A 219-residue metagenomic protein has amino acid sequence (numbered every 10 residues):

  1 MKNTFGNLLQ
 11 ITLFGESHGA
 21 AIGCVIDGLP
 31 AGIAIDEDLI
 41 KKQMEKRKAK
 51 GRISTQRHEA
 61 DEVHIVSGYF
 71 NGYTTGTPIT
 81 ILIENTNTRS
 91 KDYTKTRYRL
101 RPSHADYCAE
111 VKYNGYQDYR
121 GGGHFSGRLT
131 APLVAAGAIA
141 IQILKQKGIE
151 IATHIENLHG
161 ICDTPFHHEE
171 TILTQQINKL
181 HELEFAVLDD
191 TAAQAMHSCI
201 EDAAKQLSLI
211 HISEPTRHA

Functional and structural regions predicted by a protein language model:
M1-H58: N-terminal, positively charged regions that mediate nucleic acid binding
A20-G32, G127-I149, T153: Alpha-helical support elements that line or immediately flank enzyme active sites and cofactor-binding pockets
Q43-C108: Glycine-rich, N-terminal phosphate-binding loop and its surrounding beta-alpha-beta segment
M44-R52, I83, N87-R89, V111 (+4 more regions): Structural signal for hydrophobic packing residues in well-ordered secondary-structure cores of soluble enzyme domains
T88-I143: Hydrophobic alpha-helical hairpins/lids featuring a short glycine-rich hinge
I155-Q176: Terminal amphipathic helices with adjacent charged low-complexity linkers/tails
L173-I200: A glycine-rich helix N-cap at a beta->alpha junction
I210-A219: Single conserved hydrophobic/aromatic residue that forms the stacking wall/gate of nucleotide- or nucleobase-binding
